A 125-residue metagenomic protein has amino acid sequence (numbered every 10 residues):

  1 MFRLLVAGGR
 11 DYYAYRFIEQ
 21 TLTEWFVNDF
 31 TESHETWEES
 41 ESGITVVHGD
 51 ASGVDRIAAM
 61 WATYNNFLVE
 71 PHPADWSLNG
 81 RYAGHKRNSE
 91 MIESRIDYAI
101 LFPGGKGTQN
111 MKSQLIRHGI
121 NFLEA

Functional and structural regions predicted by a protein language model:
M1-F17: Glycine-rich phosphate-binding "P-loop"
Y13-A125: Acidic/glycine-enriched connector segments
